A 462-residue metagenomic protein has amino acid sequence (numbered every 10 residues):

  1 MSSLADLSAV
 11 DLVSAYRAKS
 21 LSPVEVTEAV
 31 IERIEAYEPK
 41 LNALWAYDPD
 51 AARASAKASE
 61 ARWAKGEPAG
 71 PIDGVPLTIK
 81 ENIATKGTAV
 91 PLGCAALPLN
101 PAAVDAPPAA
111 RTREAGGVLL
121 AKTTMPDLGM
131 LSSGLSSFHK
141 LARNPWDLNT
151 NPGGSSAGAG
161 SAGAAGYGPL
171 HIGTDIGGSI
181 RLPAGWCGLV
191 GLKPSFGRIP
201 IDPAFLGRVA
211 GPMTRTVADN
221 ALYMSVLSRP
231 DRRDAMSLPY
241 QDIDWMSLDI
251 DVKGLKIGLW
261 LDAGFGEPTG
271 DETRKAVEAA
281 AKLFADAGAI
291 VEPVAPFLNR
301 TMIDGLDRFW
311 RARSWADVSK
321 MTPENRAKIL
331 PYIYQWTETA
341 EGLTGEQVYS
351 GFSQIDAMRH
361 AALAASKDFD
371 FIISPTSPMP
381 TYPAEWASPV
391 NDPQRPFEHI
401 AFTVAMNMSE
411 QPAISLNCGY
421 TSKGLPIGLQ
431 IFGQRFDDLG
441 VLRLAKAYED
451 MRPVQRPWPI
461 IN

Functional and structural regions predicted by a protein language model:
M1-A54, A64, T273, D286-G288 (+3 more regions): An N-terminal boundary/leader segment
P23-E28, K57, W245, T269-A295 (+3 more regions): Acyltransferase
R62-S137: Acidic/His- and Gly-rich active-site-bordering loop/insert found across diverse amide/peptide-bond hydrolases
I72-L92, D251-L261, F309-L363, P412-P426: Short helix-loop capping/hinge segments that flank enzyme active sites or metal/cofactor-binding pockets
A95, L99, M236-P239, D304 (+3 more regions): Short, surface-exposed loop/helix-turn segments at secondary-structure junctions that function as lids/hinges flanking
V104-D231, N407-Q430: Short glycine/serine-rich loop segments
V190-E278, L298, R452-N462: A short helix-breaking turn/cap at a secondary-structure junction
